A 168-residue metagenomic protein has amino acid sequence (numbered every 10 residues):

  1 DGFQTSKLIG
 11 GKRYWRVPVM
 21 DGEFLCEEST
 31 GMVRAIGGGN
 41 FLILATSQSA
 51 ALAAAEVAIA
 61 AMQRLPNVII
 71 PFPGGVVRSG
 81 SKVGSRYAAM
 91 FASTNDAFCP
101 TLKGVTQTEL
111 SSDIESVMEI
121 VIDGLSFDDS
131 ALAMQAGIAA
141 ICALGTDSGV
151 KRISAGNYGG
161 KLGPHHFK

Functional and structural regions predicted by a protein language model:
D1-S112, A143-D147, R152, G160 (+1 more regions): Conserved mixed alpha/beta catalytic, RNA-binding, or beta-rich assembly cores of soluble enzyme, regulatory
E109-V150: Helix-rich interaction surfaces within compact, conserved domain-sized segments that mediate assembly or partner
